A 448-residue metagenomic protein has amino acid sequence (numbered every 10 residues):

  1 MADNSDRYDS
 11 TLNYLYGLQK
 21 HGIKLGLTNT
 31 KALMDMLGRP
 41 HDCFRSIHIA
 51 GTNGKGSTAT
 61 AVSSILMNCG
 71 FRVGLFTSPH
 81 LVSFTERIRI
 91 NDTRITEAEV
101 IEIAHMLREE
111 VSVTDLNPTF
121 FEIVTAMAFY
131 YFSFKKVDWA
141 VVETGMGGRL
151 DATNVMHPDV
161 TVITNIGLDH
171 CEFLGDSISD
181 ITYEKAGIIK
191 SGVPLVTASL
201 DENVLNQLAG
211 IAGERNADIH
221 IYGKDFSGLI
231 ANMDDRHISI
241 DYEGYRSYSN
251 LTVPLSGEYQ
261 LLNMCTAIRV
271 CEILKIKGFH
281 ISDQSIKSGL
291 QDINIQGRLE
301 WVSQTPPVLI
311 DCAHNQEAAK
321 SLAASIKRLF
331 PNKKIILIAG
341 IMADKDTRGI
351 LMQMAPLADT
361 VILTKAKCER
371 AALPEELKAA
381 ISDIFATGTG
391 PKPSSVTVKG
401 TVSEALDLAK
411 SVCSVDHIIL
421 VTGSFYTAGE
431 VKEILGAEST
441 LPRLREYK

Functional and structural regions predicted by a protein language model:
M1-H21: Charged, amphipathic alpha-helical linker segments immediately N-terminal to NTP-binding catalytic cores
R7, H21-G22, L27, K31-F44 (+3 more regions): ATP-dependent carboxylate-amine ligase catalytic core
C43, F134, W139-T144, D151-V162 (+3 more regions): Nucleotide phosphate-binding/pyrophosphate-handling subdomain across enzymes that bind or process nucleotide phosphates
I49, S57-G74: A conserved segment at the C-terminal end of the G1
P79, A198-S199, G213-M233, V253-E258 (+6 more regions): Beta-strand->loop->alpha-helix junctions that form or flank phosphate-binding loops in nucleotide-handling enzymes
P79, V124-F173, L205-N250: Extended acidic/charged loop-beta regions that coordinate divalent cations and stabilize anionic phosphate/carboxylate
D201-I211, N216-H220, P307-I310, Q316 (+1 more regions): C-terminal helical cap/extension that packs against the catalytic core of soluble nucleotide-cofactor enzymes
K367-R370, L441-K448: Short, flexible loop segments at boundaries between secondary-structure elements
